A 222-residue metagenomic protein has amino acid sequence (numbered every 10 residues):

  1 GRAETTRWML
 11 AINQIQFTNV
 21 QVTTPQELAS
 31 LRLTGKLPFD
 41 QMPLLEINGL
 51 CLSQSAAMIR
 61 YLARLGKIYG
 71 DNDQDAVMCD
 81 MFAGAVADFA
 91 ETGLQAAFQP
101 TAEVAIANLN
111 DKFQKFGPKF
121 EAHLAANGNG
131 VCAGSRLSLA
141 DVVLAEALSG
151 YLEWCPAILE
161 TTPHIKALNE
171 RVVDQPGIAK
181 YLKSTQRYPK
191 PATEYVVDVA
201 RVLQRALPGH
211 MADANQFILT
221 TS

Functional and structural regions predicted by a protein language model:
G1-G117, A126, C132, R136 (+3 more regions): GST-like domain detector, emphasizing the conserved glutathione-binding G-site in the N-terminal thioredoxin-like
A57, H164, G177: Residue-level recognition of oxygen-bearing side chains
L65, F82, W154, S184-T185: Residue-level signal for well-ordered alpha-helical positions
C79, V131-T161, I165-D174, L182: GST superfamily/GST-like fold recognition
G84-A87, E121, A125, L144-L152: Amphipathic alpha-helical core segments of compact helical bundles
A87, G117-E121, N169, V173: Structural signal for well-ordered, non-membrane alpha-helices
E91-Q95, A122-A125, G177, K183: Charged/polar positions within long, soluble alpha-helices
E103-V104, Q186-R205: Carbohydrate-binding/catalytic loop surfaces
